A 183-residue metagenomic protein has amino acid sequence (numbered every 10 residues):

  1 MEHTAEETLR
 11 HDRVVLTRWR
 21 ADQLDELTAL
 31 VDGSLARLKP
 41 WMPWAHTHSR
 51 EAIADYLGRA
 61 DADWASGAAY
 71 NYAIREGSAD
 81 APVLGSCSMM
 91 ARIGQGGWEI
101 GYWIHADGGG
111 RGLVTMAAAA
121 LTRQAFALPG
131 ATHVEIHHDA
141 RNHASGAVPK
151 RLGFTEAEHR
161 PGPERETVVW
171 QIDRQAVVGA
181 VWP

Functional and structural regions predicted by a protein language model:
M1-E26, L30-R37, N71-P183: Acyl-donor (CoA/ACP) binding surface of acyl/acetyltransferases
K39-G58: Conserved GNAT-fold acetyl-CoA-binding loop/helix
H48, R59-A73: A short helix-loop-beta-strand connector motif used in the catalytic cores of GNAT acetyltransferases and, in some
